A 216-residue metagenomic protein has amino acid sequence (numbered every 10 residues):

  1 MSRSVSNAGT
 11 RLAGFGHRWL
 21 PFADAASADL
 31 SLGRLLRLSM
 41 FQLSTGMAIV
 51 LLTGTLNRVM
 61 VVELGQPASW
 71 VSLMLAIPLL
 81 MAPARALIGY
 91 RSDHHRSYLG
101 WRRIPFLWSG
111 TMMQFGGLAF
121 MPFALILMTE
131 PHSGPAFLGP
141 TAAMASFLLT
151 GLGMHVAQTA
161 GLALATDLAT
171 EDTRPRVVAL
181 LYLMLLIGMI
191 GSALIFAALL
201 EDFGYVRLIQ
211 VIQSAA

Functional and structural regions predicted by a protein language model:
S2-A216: Membrane-embedded alpha-helical bundles of multi-pass transporters/translocases, especially carrier/permease families
